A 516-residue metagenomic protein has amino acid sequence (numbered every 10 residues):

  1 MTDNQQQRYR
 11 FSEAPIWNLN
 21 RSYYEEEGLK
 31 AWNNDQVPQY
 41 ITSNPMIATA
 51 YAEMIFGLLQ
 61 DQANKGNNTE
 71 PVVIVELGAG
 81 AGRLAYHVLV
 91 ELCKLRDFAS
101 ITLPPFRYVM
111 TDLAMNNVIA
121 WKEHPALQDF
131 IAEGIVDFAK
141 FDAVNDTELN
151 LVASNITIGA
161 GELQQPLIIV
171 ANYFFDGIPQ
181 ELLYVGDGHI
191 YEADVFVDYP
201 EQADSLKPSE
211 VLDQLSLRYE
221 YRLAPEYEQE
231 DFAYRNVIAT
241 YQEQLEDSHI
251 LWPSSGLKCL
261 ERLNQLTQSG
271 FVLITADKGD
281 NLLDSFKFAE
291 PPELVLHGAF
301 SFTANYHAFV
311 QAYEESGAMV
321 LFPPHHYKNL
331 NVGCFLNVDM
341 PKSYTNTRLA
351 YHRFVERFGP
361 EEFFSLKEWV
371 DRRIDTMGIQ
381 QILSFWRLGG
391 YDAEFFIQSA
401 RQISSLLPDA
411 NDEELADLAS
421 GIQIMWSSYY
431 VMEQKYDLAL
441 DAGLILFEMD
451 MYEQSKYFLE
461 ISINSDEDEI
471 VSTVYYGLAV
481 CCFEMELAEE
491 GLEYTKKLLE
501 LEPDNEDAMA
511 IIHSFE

Functional and structural regions predicted by a protein language model:
M1-P71, E76, R83-Y86, V90 (+1 more regions): N-terminal charged/capping segments associated with class I S-adenosyl-L-methionine
A81-I101: Conserved SAM-binding loop of SAM-dependent methyltransferases across substrates and taxa, primarily the Class I
A99-S100, P105-D112: Conserved SAM-binding motif I beta-strand of class I
V118-G161, Y227, Y234: S-adenosyl-L-methionine
A153-D187, L245-K258, L266, L273: A short SAM/SAH-binding and catalytic strip from SAM-dependent methyltransferases
A171-A224, L294-G298: A mobile, often basic/glycine-rich helix-loop segment that functions as the active-site lid/recognition loop
E243-T473, V480: Rossmann-like AdoMet/SAM-dependent catalytic core
D441, G477, E484, A510-S514: "A position-specific structural signal for the A-helix of alpha-solenoid helical repeats
